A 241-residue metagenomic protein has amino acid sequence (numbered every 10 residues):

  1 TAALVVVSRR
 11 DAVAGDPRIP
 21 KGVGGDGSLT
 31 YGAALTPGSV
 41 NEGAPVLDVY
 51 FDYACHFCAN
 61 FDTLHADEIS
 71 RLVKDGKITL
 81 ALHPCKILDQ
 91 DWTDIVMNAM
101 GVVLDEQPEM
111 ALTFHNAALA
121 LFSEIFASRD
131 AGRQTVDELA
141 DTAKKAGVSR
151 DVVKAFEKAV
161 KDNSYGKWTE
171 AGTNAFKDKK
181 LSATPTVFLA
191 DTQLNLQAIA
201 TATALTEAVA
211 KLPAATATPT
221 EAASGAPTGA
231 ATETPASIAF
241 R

Functional and structural regions predicted by a protein language model:
T1-A12, K144-R241: C-terminal cap of thioredoxin/glutaredoxin-like
T1-D89, A208-R241: Extracytoplasmic thiol/disulfide redox context detector
N41, Q134-E138, A202-A204: General structural signal for secondary-structure boundaries
A44-P45, G76-T79, P108-L112, S149-V152 (+1 more regions): Loop/turn elements at helix/coil->beta-strand transitions in domains of secreted/extracellular proteins
F51-Y53, A59-E138: Structural alpha/beta surface segment adjacent to cysteine/selenocysteine redox centers across thiol/disulfide enzymes
